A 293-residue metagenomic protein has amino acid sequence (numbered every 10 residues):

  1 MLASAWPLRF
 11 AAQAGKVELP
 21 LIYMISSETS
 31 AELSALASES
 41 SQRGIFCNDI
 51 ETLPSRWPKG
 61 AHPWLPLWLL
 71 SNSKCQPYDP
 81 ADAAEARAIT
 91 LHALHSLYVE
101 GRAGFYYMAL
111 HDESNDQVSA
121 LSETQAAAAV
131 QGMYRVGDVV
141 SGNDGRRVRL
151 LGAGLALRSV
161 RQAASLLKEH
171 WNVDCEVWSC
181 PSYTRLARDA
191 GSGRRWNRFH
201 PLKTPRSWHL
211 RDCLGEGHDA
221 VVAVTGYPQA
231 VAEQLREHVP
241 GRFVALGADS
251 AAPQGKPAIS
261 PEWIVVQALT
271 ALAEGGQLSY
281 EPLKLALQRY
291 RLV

Functional and structural regions predicted by a protein language model:
M1-S71, A86-L91, R188, A232-E233 (+2 more regions): Thiamine diphosphate
G15-P20, N72-K74, D144-V148, G217: Short, surface-exposed connector motifs at secondary-structure boundaries
I22-I25, F46-N48, P77-A81, M108-L110 (+2 more regions): General beta-strand structural signal in soluble alpha/beta enzymes
S41, T52-H62, L94-V293: Thiamine diphosphate
K74, A81, L91, A120-E123: Active-site core segments that coordinate phosphate-bearing ligands/cofactors across diverse enzyme families
K74-C75, N172: A structural motif
A83-A88, L157-R158: Active-site glycine- and acidic-residue-rich loops that bind and position anionic ligands or nucleotide-like cofactors
